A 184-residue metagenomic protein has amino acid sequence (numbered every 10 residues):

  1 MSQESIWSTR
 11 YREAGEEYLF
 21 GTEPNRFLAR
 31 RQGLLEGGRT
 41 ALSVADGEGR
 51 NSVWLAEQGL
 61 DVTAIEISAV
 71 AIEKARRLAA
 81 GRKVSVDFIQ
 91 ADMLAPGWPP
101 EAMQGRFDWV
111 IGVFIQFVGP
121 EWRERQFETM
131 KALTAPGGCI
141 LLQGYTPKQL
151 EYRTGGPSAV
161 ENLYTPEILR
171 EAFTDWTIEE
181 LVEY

Functional and structural regions predicted by a protein language model:
M1-E36: Conserved class I S-adenosyl-L-methionine
S68-V70: Conserved SAM/SAH-binding beta-strand->alpha-helix loop
A75-R76: Conserved SAM-binding loop
R82-A95: Conserved SAM-binding strand-loop segment of SAM-dependent methyltransferases
W98-W109: A short acidic, Gly/Pro-enriched loop at the edge of an enzyme's catalytic core that lines a small-molecule cofactor
F117-M130: A short, conserved alpha-helix within the catalytic core of class I
G137-Y145: Conserved beta-strand signature within the Rossmann-like core of class I S-adenosyl-L-methionine
E161-V182: Short alpha-helix
